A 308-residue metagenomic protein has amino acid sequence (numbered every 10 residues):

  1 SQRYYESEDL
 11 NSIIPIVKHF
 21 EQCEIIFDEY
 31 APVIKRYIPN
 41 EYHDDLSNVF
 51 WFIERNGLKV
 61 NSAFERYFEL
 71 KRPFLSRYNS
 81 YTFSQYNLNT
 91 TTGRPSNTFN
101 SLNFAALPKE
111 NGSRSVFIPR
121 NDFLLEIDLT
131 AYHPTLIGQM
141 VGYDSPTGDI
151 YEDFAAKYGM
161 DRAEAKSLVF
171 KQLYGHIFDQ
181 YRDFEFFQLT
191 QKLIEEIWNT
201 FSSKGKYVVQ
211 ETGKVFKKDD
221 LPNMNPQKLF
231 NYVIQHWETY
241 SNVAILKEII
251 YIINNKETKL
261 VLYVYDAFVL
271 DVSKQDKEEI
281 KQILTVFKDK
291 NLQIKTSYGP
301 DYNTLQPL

Functional and structural regions predicted by a protein language model:
S1-R3, A156-Y263, K290-I294, Y298-P300 (+1 more regions): Conserved catalytic core of nucleic-acid polymerases
Y4-N61, Q172-Q188: Extended, well-ordered alpha-helical scaffold/bundle regions in very large, multi-domain proteins
E8, G142-Y143, T147-G148, G175-D179 (+1 more regions): Short loop/turn hinge sites at secondary-structure boundaries
F27-M160, K214-I250, K259-Q275, I280-F287: Acidic, glycine-rich two-metal-ion catalytic cores of nucleic acid-processing enzymes
